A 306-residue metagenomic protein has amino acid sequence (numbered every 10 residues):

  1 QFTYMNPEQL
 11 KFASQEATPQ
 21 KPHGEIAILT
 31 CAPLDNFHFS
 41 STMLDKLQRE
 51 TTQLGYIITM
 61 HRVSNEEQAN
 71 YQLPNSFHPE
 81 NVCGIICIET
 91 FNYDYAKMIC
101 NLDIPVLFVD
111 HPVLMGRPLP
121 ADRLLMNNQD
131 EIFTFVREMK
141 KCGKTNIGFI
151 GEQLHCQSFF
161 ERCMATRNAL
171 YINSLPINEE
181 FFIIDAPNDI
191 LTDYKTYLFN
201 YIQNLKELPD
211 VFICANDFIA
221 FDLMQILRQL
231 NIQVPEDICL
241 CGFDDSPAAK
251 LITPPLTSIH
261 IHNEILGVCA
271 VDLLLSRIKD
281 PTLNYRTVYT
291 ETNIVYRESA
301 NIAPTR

Functional and structural regions predicted by a protein language model:
Q1-Q20: N-terminal helix-turn-helix DNA-binding module of bacterial transcription factors
T18-R137, Q203-E207, F218: Alpha-helical recognition/docking segments in bacterial nutrient-uptake and carbohydrate-utilization systems
H38-Q53, E131-T134, Q157-I177, D222 (+2 more regions): Short, solvent-exposed amphipathic alpha-helices that sit in or adjacent to ligand/effector-binding or catalytic
T51-V63, R167-Y194: Short beta-strand elements in bilobed, periplasmic/extracellular small-molecule ligand-binding domains
V113, D122-F149, M164-N168, L191-N200 (+2 more regions): Hydrophobic alpha-helical segments within soluble ligand-binding/sensing domains
F133-L175, R286-A300: An alpha-beta-alpha
T145-N146, I177-F181, Q233-C239: Short acidic capping loops at alpha-helix termini that bridge into adjacent secondary structure
K195-R306: Flexible loop/turn connectors
